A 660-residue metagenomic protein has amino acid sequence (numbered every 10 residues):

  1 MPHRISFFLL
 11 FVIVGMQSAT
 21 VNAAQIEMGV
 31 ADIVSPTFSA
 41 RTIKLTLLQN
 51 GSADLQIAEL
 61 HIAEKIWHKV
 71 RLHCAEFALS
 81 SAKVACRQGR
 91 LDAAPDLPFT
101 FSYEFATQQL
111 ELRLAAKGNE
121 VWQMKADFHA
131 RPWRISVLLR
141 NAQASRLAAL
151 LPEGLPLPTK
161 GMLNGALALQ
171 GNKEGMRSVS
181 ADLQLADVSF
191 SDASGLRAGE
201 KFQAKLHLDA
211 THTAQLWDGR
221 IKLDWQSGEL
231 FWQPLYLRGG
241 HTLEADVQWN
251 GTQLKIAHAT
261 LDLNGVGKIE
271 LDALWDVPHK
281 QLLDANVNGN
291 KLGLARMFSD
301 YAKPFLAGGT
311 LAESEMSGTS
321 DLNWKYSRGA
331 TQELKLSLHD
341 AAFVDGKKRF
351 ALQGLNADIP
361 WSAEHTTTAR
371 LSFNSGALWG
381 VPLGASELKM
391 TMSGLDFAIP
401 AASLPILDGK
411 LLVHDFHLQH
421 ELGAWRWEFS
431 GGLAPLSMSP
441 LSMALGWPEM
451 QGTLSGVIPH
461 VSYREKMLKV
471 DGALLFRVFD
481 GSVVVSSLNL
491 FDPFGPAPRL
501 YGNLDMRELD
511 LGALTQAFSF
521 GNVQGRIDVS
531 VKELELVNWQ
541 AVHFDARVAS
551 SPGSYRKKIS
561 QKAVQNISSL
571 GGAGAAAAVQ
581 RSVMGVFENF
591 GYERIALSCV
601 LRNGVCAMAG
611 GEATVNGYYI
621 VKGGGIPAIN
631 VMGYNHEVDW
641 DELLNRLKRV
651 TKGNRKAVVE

Functional and structural regions predicted by a protein language model:
M1-F8: Bacterial N-terminal signal peptides that target proteins for export
L10-F11, V21: Cleavable N-terminal signal peptides
V21-G346, L355-E465, K469, L475-R477 (+5 more regions): Extended amphipathic, helix-rich lipid-handling scaffolds
V478-G481, A549-Y555: Short edge-strand/loop segments of extracellular domains
K532-L536, V542-S550: C-terminal structural cap/anchor segments
R556-Q565: Outer-membrane beta-barrel and related beta-rich outer-membrane complex signature in Gram-negative bacteria
F590, R594-K622: A cross-taxonomic marker for long C-terminal extensions/tails that follow the last structured domain
